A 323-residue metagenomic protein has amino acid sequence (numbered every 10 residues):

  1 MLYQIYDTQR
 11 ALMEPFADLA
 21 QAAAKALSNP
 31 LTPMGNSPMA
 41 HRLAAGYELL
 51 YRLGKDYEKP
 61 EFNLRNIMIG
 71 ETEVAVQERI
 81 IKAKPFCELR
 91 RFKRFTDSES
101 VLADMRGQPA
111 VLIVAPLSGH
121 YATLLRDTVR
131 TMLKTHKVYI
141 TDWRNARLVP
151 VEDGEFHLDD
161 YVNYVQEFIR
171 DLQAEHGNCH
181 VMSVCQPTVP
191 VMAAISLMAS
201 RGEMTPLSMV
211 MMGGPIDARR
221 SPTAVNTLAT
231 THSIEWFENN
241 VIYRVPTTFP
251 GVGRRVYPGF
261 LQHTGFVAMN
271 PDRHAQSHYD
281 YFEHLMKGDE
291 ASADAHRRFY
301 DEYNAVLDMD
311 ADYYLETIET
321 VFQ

Functional and structural regions predicted by a protein language model:
M1-A45, A194-D312: Alpha/beta-hydrolase-fold enzymes
Q4, T8-A11, P15, V101-A103 (+3 more regions): A structural boundary/capping signal
P30-N66: N-terminal presequences and immediately downstream first alpha-helices
L53-D97, Y279-Q323: Alpha/beta-hydrolase fold catalytic core
E61-M68, T72-V149: Short, surface-exposed "cap/lid" segments of acyl-processing enzymes
L112, D142, C179-A194, G213: Catalytic nucleophile loop
L148-E152, V162-C179, V191-M192: Conserved acidic catalytic loop of the alpha/beta-hydrolase fold
H157-Y161, Q186-P187: Phosphate/oxyanion-binding active-site loops and adjacent basic polyanion-contact surfaces
